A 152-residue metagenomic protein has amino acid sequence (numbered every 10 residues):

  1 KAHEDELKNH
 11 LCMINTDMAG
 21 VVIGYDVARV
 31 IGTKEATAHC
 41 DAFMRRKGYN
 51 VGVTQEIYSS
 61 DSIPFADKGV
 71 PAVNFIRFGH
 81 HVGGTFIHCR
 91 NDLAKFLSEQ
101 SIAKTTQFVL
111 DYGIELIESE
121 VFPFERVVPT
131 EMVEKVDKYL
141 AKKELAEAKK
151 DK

Functional and structural regions predicted by a protein language model:
K1-N74, F78, G84: Metal-dependent peptidase/peptidase-like ectodomains
V82-D151: His/Asp/Glu-rich mid-to-C-terminal helical/loop segments that flank catalytic regions of hydrolases
